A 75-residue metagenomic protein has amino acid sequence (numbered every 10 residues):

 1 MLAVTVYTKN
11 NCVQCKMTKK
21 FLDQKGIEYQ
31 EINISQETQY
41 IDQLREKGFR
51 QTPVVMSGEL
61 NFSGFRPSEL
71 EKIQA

Functional and structural regions predicted by a protein language model:
M1-K25: Local sequence-structure signature of Cys/Sec-based thiol-disulfide redox active-site neighborhoods
E28, R50: Residue-level detector of anion-binding/catalytic polar loops
Y29-E31, N61: Conserved beta-strand scaffold positions in the cores of enzyme catalytic domains, especially in NTP/NDP-utilizing
N33-F49: Thioredoxin-like thiol-disulfide oxidoreductase module
P53-S63: A short, hydrophobic beta-strand/beta-hairpin element that forms part of a small beta-sheet core
E71-A75: Short hydrophobic/aromatic patches at helix-to-coil boundaries
